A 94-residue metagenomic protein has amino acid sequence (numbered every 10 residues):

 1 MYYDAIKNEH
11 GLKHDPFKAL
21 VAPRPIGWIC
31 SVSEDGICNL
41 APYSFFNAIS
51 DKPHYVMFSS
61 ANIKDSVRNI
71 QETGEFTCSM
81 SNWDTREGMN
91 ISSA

Functional and structural regions predicted by a protein language model:
M1-R86: N-terminal structural module
M89-I91: Acidic, serine/proline-rich low-complexity intrinsically disordered regions
